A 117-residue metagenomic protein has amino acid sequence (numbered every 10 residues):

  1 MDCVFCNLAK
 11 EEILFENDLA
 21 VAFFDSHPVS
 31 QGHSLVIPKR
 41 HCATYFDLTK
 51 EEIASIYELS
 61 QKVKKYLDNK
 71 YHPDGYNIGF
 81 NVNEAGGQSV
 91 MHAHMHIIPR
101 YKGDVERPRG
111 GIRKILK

Functional and structural regions predicted by a protein language model:
M1-K117: HIT superfamily nucleotide-processing domains
